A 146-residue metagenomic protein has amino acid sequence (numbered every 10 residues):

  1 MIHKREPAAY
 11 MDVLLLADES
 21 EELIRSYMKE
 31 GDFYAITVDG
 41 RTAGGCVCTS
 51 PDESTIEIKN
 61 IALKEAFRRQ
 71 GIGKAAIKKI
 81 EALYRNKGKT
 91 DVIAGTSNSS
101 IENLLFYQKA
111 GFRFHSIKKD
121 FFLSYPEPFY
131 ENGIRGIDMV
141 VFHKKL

Functional and structural regions predicted by a protein language model:
M1-E65, K118: Acetyl-CoA-dependent GNAT
E21-L23, P126-G133: Short, P/G- and charge-enriched loop/turn segments at secondary-structure junctions
G31, G136-V141: Short hydrophobic/aromatic beta-strand or adjacent loop that forms the aromatic wall/cage of a ligand/substrate-binding
S54, T90, R113: Short acidic/polar active-site loop segments enriched in Thr and Asp
L63, R69-A82, K109: Conserved acetyl-CoA-binding loop-helix of GNAT-fold acetyltransferases
Y84-S97: Conserved GNAT acetyl-CoA-binding A-motif
A94-L104, H115, K119-Y125: Conserved beta-strand-loop-alpha-helix junction that forms the acyl-donor binding cleft
F106-Y107, F112: Conserved active-site tyrosine of GNAT-family acetyltransferases
